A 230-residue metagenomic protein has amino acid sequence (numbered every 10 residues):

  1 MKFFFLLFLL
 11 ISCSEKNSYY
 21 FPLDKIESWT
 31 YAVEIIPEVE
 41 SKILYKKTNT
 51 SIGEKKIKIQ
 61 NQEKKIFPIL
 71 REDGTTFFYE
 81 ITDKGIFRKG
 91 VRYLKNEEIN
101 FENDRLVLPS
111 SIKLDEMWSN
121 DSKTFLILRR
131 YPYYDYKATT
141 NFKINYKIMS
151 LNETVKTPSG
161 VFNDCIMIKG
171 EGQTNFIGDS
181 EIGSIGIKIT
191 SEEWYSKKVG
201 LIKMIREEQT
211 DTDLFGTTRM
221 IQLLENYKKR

Functional and structural regions predicted by a protein language model:
K2-S12: Sec-dependent N-terminal signal peptides
C13-R230: Conserved functional acidic sites
